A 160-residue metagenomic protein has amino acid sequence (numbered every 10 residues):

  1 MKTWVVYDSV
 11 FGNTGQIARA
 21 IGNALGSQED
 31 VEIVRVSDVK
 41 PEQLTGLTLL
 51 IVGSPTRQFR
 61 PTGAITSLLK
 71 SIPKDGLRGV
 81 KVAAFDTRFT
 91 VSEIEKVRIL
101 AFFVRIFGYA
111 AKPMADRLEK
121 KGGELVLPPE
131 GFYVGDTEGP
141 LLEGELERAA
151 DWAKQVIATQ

Functional and structural regions predicted by a protein language model:
K2-Q28: N-terminal beta1-alpha1 ligand-phosphate binding loop
Q16, A24-V34, G46-Q160: FMN-binding flavodoxin-like domain, especially the glycine-rich phosphate-binding loop
D38-Q43: Short acidic active-site motifs
